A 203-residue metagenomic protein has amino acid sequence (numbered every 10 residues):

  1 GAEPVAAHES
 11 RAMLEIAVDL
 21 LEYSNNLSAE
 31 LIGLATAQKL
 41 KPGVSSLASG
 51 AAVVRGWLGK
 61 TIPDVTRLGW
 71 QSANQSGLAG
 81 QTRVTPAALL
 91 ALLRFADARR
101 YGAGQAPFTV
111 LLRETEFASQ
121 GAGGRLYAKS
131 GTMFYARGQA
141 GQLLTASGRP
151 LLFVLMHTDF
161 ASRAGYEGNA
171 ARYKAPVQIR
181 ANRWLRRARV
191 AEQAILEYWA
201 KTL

Functional and structural regions predicted by a protein language model:
G1-A103: A small/polar active-site loop signature that marks catalytic segments
L68-L203: C-terminal soluble interaction/assembly domains
